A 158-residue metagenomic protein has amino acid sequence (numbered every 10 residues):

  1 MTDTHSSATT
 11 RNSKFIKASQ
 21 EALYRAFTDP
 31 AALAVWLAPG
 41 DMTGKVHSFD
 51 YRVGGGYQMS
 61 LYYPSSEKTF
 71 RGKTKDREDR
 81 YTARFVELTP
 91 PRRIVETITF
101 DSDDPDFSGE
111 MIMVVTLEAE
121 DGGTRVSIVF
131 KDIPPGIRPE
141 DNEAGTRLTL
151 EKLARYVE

Functional and structural regions predicted by a protein language model:
M1-G44: Hydrophobic ligand-binding cavity/cleft-lining segments
T9-R11, E78-T82, S108-M113: Short, surface-exposed coil-to-beta transition loops
I16, F27, L61-Y63, I98-F100 (+1 more regions): Short beta-strand segments enriched in hydrophobic/aromatic residues within well-folded beta-rich domains
Q20-E21, F49-V53, V86-R93, T116-R125 (+1 more regions): A short, structured loop/turn motif at beta-sheet edges
K45-T97: Glycine-rich portal/gate segments that line the openings of hydrophobic small-molecule binding cavities
V86, V95-R147: Beta-strand/loop substructures that line and gate deep hydrophobic ligand-binding cavities in soluble
